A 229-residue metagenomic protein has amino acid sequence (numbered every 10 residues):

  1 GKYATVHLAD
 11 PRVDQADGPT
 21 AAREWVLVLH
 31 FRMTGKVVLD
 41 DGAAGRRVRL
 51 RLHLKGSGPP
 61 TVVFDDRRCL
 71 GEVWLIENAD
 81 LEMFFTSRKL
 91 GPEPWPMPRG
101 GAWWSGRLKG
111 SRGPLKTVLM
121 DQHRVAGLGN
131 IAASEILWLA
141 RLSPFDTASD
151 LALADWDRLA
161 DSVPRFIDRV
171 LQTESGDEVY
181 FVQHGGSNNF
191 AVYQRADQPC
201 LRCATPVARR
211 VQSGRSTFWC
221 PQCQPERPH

Functional and structural regions predicted by a protein language model:
G1-H229: Structured catalytic/nucleic-acid-binding cores of DNA maintenance enzymes
